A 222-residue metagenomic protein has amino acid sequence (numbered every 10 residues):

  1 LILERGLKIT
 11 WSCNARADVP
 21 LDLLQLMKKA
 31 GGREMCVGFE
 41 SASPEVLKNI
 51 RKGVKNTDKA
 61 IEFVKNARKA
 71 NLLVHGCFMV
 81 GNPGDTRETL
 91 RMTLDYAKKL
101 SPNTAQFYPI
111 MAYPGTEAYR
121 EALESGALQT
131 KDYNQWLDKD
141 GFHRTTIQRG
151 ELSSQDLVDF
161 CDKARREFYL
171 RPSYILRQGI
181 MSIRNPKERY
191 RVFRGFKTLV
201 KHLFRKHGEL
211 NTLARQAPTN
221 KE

Functional and structural regions predicted by a protein language model:
I2-P186, A214-K221: A structural motif corresponding to the C-terminal lobe/cap of the Radical SAM core domain
V192-E222: Short linear elements at protein peripheries
